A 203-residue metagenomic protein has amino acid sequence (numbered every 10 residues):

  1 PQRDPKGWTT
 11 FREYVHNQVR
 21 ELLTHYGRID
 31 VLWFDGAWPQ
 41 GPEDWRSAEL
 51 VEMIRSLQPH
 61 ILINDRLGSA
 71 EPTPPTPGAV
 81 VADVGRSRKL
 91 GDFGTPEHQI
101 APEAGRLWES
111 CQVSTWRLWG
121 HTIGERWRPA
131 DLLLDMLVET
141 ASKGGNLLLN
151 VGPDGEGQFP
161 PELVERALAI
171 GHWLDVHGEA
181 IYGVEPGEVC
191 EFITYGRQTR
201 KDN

Functional and structural regions predicted by a protein language model:
P1-N203: Mature catalytic domains of secreted/periplasmic carbohydrate-active enzymes
